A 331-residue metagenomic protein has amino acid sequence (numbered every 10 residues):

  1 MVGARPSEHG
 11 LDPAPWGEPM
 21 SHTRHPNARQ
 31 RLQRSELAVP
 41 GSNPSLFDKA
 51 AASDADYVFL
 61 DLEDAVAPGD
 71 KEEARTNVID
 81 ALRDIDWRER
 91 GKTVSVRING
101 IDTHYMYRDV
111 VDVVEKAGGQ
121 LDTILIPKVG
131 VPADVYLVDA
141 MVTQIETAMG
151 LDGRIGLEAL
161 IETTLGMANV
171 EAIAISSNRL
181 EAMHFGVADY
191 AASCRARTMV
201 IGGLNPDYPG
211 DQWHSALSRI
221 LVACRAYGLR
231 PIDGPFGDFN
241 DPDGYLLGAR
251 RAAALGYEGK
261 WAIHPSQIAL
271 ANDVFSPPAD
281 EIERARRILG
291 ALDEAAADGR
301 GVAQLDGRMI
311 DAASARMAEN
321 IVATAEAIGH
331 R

Functional and structural regions predicted by a protein language model:
V2-P6: Extreme N-terminal basic, low-complexity initiation segments that serve as generic localization/processing leaders
G10, P15-R331: Expand to "…catalyze enediolate/carbanion chemistry for C-C bond making/breaking, isomerization, decarboxylation
